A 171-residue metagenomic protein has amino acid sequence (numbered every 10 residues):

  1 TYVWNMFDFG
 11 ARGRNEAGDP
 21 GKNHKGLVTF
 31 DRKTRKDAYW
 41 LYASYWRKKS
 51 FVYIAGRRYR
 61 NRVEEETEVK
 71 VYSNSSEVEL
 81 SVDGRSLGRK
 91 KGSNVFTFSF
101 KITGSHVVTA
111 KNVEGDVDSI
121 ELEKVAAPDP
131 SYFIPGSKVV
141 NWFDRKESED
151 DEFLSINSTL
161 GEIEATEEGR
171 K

Functional and structural regions predicted by a protein language model:
T1-K91, T97-I120, A127-I134, K138-G161: Extended substrate-binding grooves/exosites of carbohydrate-active enzymes
L160-R170: Short, intrinsically disordered, charge-balanced linker/junction segments flanking boundaries in proteins
